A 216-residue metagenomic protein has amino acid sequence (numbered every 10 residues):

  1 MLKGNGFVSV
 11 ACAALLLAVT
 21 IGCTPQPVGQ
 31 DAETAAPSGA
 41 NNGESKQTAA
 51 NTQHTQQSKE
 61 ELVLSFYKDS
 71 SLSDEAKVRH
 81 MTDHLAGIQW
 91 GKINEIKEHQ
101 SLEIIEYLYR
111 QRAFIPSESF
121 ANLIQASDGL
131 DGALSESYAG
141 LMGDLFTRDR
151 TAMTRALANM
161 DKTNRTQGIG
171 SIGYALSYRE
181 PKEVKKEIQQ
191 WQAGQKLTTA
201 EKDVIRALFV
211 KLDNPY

Functional and structural regions predicted by a protein language model:
L2-A11: Bacterial N-terminal signal peptides that target proteins for export
F7, A36, A40-G43: Intrinsically disordered, low-complexity segments
V19-G22: C-terminal motif of bacterial Sec signal peptides marking the signal peptidase cleavage site
T24-Q26: Bacterial signal peptide processing site
T34-A35, G39, T48-A50: Intrinsically disordered, low-complexity segments enriched in small/polar and acidic residues
G43-Y216: Non-catalytic all-alpha helical scaffold/repeat segments
